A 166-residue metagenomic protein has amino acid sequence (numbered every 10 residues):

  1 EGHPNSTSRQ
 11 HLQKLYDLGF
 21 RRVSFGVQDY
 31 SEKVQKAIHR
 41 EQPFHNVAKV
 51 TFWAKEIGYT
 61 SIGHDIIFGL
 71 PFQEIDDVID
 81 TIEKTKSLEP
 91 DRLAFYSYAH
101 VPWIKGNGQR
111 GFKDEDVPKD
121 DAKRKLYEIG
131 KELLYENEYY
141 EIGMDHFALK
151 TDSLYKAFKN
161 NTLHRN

Functional and structural regions predicted by a protein language model:
E1-Y135: Conserved non-cysteine loop/helix-boundary elements of the Radical SAM core domain that shape
I67, F147-A148: Catalytic metal-binding/acid-base residues of hydrolase active sites
H100, A148-L149: Short, solvent-exposed loop/turn segments at secondary-structure junctions
I104, K150-T151: Short catalytic/ligand-binding loop motif for oxyanion handling, primarily in non-cytosolic enzymes, centered on
K123-L126, D145, D152: Long, internal scaffold/assembly segments composed of regular secondary structure
E138: Short, Gly/Pro- and small/polar-rich lid/capping loops
T151-N166: Accessory C-terminal segments flanking Radical SAM cores
